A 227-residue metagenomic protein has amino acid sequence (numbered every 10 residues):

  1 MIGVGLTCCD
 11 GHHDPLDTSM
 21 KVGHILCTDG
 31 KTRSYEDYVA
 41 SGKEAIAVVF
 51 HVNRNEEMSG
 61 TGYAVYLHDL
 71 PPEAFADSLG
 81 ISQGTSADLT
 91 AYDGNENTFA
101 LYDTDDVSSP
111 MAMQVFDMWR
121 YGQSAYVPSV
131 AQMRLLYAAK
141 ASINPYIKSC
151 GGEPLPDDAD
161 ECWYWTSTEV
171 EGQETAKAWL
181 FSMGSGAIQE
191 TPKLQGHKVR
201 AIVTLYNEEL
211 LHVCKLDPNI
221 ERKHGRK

Functional and structural regions predicted by a protein language model:
M1-T7: Sec-dependent bacterial lipoprotein signal peptides
C9-Y121, K193-K227: Short, compositionally biased
S109-A125, V130-M183: An exposed tryptophan-centered "aromatic clamp" motif
S185-P192: Carbohydrate-recognition loop of C-type lectin domains
